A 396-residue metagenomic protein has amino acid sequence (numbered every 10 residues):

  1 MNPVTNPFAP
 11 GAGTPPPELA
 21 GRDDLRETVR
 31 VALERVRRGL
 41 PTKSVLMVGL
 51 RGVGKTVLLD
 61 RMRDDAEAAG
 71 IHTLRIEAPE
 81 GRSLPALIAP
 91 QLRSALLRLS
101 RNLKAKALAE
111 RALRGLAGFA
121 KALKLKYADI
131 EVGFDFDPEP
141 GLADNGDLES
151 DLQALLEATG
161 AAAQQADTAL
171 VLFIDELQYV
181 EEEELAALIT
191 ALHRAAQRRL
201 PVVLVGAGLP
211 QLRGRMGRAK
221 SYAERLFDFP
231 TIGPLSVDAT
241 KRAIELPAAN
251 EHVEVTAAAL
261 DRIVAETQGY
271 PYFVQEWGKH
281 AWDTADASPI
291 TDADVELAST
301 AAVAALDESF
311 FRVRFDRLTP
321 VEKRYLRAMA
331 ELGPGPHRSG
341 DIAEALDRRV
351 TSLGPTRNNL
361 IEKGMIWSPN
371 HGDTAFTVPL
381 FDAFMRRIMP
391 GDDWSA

Functional and structural regions predicted by a protein language model:
M1-V45, L92, A105-L108, W394-A396: A short, basic N-terminal segment
T5, K43, A258, L297 (+1 more regions): C-terminal leucine-rich, beta-strand-based interaction scaffolds used for sensing/assembly
P41-R61, L346: Walker A/P-loop nucleotide-binding motif
R63-R82: Conserved catalytic segments around the Walker B and adjacent sensor/switch elements of P-loop NTPase domains
A107-L152, A158-Q165: Conserved P-loop NTPase mechanochemical-coupling segment
E139-P210, G217-R218: Conserved Walker B catalytic segment
Q211-F227: Short regulatory helix/loop adjacent to the ATP-binding pocket of P-loop NTPases
T240-S309: Amphipathic alpha-helical "lid/sensor" segments that cap RecA-like P-loop NTPase cores
